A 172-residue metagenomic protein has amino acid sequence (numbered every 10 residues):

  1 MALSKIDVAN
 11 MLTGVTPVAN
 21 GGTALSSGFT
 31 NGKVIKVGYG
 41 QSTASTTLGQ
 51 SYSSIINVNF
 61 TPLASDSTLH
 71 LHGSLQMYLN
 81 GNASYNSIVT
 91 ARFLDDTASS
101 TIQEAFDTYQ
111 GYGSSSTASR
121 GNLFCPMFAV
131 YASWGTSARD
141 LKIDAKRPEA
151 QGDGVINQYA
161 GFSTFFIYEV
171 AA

Functional and structural regions predicted by a protein language model:
M1-M11, A171-A172: Short, intrinsically disordered N-terminal pre-domain segments
A2, N31-Q41: Extracellular receptor-binding modules and their adjoining Ser/Thr/Gly/Asp/Asn-rich linkers
G40-Q50, T61-A172: Terminal beta-strand-rich extracellular "head" domains that mediate receptor/glycan or other ligand binding
S53: DNA-contacting surface of Y-family translesion DNA polymerases
I56-V58: Extended, low-complexity regulatory regions
